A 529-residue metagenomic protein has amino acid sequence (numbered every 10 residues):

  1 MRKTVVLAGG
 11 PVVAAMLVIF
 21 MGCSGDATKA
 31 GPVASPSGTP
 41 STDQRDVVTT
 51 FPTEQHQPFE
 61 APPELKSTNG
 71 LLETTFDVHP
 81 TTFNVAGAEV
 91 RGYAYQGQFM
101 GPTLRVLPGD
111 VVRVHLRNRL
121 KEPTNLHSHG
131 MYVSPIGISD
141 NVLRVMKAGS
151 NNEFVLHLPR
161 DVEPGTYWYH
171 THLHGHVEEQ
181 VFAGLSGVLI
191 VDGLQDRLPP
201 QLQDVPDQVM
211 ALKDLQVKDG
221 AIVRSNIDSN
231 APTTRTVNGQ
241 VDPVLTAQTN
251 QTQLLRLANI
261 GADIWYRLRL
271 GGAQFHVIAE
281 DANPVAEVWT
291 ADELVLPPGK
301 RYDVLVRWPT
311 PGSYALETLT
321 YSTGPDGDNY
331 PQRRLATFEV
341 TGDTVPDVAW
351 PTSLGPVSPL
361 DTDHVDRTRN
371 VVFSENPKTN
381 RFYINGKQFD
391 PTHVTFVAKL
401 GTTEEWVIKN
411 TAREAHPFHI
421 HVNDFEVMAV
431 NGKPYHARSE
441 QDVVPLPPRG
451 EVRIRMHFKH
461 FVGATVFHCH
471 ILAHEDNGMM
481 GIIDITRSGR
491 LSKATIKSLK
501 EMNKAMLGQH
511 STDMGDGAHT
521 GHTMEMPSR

Functional and structural regions predicted by a protein language model:
V5-M16: Sec-dependent N-terminal signal peptides
I19-G22: C-terminal motif of bacterial Sec signal peptides marking the signal peptidase cleavage site
S24-A27: Bacterial signal peptide processing site
G31-P298, V304, T310, A336-S353 (+4 more regions): Histidine-centered copper-binding motifs that mark active-site loops of extracellular/periplasmic copper enzymes
T166-H172, P309-T323, K459-A473: Short, surface-exposed ligand- or partner-binding patches at beta-edge/loop junctions that are enriched in aromatics
G271-A282, T411-S439, L472-E475, D484-G489: Active/binding-pocket-proximal capping segment
N370-N380, I384-V427, D442-V462: C-terminal substrate/ligand-recognition segments
K433-D476, I482-T486: C-terminal structured "cap/appendage" subdomains that terminate the fold
